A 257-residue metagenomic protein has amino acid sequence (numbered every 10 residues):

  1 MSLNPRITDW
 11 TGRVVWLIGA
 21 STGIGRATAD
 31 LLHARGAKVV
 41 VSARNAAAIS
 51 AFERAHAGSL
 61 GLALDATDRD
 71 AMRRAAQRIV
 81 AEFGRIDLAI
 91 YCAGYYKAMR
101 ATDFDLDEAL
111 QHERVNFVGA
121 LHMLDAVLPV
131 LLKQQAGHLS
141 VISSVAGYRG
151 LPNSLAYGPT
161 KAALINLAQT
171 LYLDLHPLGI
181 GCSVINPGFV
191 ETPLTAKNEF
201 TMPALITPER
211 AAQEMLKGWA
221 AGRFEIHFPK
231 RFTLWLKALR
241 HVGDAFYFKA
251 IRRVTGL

Functional and structural regions predicted by a protein language model:
S21-T22: Conserved glycine-rich cofactor-binding loop
R35-F52: Conserved glycine-rich Rossmann-like NAD(P)H-binding loop of the short-chain dehydrogenase/reductase
H56-D70: Rossmann-fold cofactor-recognition segment
R100-E113: Substrate-binding pocket helix/loop in short-chain dehydrogenase/reductase
L124, T160: Active-site helix of classical SDR
S144: Residue(s) in the substrate-gating loop at a strand-loop-helix junction that position the organic substrate next
V184, F200-W235: C-terminal helical subdomain
